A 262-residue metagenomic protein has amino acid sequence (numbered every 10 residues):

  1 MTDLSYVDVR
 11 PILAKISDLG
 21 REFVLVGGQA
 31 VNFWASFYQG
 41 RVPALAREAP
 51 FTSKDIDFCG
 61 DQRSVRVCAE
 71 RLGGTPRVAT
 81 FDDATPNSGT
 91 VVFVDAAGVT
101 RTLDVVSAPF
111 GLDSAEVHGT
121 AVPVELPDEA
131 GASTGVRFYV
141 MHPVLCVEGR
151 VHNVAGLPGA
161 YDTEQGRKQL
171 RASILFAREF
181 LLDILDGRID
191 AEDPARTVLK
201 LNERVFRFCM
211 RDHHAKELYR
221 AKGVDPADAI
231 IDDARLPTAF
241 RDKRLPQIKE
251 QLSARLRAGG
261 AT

Functional and structural regions predicted by a protein language model:
M1-T262: Compositionally biased terminal segments of proteins
